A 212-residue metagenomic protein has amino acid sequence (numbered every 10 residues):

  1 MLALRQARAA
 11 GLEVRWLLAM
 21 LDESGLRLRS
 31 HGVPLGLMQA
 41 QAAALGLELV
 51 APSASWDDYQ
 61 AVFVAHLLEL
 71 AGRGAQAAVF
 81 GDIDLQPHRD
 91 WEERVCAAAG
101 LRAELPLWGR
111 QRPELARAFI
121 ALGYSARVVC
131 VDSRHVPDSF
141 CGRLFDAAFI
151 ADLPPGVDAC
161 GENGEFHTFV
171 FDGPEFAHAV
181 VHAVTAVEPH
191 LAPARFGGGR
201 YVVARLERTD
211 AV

Functional and structural regions predicted by a protein language model:
M1-V212: Nucleotide-activated chemistry modules centered on ATP-dependent adenylation/adenylyltransferase
